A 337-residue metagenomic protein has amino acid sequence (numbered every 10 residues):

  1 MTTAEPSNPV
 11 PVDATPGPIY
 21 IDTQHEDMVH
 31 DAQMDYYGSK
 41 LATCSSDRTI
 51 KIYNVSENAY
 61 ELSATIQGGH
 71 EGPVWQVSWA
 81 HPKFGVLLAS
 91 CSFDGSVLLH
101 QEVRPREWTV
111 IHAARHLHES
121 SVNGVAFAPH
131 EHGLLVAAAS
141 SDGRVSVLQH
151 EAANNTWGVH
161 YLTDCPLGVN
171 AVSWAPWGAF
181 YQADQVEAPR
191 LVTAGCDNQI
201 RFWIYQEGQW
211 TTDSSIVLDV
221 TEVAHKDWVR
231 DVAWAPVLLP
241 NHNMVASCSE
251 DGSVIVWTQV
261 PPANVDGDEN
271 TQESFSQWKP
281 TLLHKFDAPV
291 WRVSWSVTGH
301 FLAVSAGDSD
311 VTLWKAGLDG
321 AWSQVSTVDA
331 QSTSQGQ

Functional and structural regions predicted by a protein language model:
M1-D31, P261-E273, A330-Q337: Intrinsically disordered, low-complexity acidic/Ser/Thr/Pro-rich linker and tail segments in large eukaryotic scaffolds
I21-R48: Beta-strand-rich domains and repeat architectures in extracellular enzymes and scaffolds, especially beta-propellers
I21-V29, I66-V74, A114-V122, L162-V169 (+4 more regions): WD40/WD-repeat beta-propeller blade N-cap
D27-H30, D47-K51, G72-W75, F93-L98 (+8 more regions): Short coil/turn segments within WD40 beta-propeller repeats
A32-G38, S78-G85, A126-G133, S173-A188 (+2 more regions): Loop/turn segments within WD40 beta-propeller blades
N54-N58, Q101-E107, Q149-T156, W203-T212 (+2 more regions): Short loop/turn segments immediately following beta-strands, especially the blade-tip and inter-blade linker loops
H112-Q209: Solenoidal tandem-repeat scaffolds enriched in leucines and small polar residues
